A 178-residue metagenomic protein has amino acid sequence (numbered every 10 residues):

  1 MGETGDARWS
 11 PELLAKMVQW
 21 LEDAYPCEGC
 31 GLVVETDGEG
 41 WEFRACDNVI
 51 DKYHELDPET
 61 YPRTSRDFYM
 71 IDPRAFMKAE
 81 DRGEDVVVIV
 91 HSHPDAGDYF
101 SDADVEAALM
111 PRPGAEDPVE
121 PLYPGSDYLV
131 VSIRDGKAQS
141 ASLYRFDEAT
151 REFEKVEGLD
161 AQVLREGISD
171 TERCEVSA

Functional and structural regions predicted by a protein language model:
M1-V86, P94-A178: Conserved beta-strand-loop surface patch within small alpha/beta domains used for substrate/adaptor or ligand engagement
